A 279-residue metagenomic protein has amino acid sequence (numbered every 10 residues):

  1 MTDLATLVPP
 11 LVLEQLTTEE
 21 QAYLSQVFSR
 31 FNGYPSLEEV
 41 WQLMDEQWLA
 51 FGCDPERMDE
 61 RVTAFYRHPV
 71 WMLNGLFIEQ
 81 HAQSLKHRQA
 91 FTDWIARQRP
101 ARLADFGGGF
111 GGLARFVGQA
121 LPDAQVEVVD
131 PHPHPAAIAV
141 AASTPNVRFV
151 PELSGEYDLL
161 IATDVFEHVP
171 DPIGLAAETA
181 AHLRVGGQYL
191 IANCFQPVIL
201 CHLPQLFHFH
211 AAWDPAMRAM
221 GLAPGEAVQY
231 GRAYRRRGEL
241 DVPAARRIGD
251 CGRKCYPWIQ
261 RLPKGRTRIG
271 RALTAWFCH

Functional and structural regions predicted by a protein language model:
T2-G155, A176, A192, I199-C278: Conserved N-terminal segment of class I S-adenosyl-L-methionine
I161: A conserved beta-strand element that flanks and buttresses the S-adenosyl-L-methionine
D164-H168: Short catalytic micro-motifs in class I SAM-dependent methyltransferases
G174-V185: A short glycine-rich, Lys/Arg-flanked "PGG" loop and its adjoining helix->strand segment in the class I
G186-C194: Conserved beta-strand signature within the Rossmann-like core of class I S-adenosyl-L-methionine
